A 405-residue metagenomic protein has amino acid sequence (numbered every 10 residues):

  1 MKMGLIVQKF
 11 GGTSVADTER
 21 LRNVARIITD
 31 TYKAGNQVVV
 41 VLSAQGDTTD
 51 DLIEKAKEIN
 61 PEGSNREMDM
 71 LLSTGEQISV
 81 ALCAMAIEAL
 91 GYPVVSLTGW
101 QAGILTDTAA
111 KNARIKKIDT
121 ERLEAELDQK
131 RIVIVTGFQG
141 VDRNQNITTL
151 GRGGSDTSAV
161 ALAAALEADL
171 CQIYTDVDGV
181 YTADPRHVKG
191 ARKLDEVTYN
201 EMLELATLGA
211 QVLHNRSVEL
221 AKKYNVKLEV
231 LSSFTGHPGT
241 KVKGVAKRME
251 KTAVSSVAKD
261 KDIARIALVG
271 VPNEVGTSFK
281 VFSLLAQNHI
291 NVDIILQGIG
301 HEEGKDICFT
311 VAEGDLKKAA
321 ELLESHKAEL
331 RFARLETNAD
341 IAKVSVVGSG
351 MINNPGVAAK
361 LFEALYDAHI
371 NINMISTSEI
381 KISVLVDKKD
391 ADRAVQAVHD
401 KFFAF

Functional and structural regions predicted by a protein language model:
M1-V218, G298, V386-D387: Nucleotide/pyrophosphate-binding catalytic subdomain
N36, Y92, V226, I290 (+1 more regions): Short phosphate-binding/catalytic loops that engage adenosine nucleotides
L170-Y174, L228-V230, D293, M374: Short hydrophobic alpha-helical runs that function as membrane-insertion/retention elements
S217, K227, G244-A246: Membrane-embedded hairpin module used as a gating/binding unit in multi-pass transport and secretion proteins
A221: Acidic-aromatic/histidine active-site loop/patch
V226-H237, K261: Active-site C-terminal subdomain of aminotransferase-like
G239-F405: A conserved regulatory-domain signal marking ACT and ACT-like small-molecule sensing domains and adjacent regulatory
